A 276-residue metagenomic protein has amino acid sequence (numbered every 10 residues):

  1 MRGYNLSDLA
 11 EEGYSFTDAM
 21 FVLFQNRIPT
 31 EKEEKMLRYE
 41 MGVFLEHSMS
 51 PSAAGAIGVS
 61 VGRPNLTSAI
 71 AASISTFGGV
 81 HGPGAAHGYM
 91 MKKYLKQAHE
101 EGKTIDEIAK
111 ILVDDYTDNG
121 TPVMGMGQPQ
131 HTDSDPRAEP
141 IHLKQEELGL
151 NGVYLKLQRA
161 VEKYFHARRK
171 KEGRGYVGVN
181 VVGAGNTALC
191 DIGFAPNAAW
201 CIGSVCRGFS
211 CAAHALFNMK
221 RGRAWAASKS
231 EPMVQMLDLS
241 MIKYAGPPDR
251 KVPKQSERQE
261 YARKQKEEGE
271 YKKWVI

Functional and structural regions predicted by a protein language model:
M1-I276: Non-transmembrane, aqueous-exposed alpha-helical and coiled segments at domain scale
